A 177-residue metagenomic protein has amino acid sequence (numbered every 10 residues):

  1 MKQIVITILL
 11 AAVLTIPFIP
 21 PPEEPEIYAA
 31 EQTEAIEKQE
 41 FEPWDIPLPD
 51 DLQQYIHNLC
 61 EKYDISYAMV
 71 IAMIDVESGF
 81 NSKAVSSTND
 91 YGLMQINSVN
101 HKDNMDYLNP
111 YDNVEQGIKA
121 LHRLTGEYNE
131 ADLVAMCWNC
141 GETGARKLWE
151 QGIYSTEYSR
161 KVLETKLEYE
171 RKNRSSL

Functional and structural regions predicted by a protein language model:
M1-T7: Positively charged n-region of N-terminal signal peptides that target proteins for export
L10, L14-I16, E23-F80, Y111 (+2 more regions): Export/targeting segments at the very N-terminus of extracytoplasmic proteins
Q53, H57, Y67-I71, L93 (+5 more regions): Extracytoplasmic/secreted envelope proteins and their assembly/folding machinery, especially bacterial periplasmic
K62-S66, S87, Y128-E130, S155: Extracellular/periplasmic catalytic domains that process cell-envelope and extracellular macromolecules
A68-A72, A84-V85, N129-C137, S176-L177: Surface-exposed patches in mature extracellular/periplasmic domains of secreted proteins
V85-M105, G117: Substrate-binding/active-site groove segments that recognize and process beta-1,4-linked N-acetyl-hexosamine
S98-D103, L108, D112, A135-L177: Catalytic and substrate-binding regions of cell-wall glycan-acting enzymes that process beta-1,4-linked
